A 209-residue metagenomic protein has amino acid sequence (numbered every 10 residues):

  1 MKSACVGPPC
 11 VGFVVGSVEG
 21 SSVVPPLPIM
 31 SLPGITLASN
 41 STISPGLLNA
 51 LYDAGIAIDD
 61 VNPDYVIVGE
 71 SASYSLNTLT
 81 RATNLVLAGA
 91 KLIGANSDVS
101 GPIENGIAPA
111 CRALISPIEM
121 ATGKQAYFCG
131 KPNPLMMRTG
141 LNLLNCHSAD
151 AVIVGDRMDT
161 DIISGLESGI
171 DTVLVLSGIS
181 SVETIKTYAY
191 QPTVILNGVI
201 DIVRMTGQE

Functional and structural regions predicted by a protein language model:
K2-G7, F13, P26-E209: Asp-based, Mg2+/Mn2+-dependent phosphohydrolase catalytic module
